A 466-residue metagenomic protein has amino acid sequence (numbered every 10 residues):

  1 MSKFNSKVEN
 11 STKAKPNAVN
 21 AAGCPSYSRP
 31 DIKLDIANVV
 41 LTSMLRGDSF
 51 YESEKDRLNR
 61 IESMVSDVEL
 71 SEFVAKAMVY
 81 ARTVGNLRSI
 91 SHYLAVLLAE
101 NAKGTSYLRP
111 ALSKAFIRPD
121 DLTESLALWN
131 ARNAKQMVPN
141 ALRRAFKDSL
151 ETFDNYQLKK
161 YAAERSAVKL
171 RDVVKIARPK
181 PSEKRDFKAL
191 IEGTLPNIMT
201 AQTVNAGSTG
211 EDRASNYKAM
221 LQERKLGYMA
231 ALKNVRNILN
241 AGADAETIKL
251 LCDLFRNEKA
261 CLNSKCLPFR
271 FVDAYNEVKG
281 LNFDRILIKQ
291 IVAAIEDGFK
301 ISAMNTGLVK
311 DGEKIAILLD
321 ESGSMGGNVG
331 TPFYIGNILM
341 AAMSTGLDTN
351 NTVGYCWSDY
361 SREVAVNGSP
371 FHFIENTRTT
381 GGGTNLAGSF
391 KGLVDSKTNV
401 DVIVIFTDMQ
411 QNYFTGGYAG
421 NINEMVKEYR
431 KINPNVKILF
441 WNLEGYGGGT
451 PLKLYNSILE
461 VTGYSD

Functional and structural regions predicted by a protein language model:
M1-G330, N350-D466: Long lumenal/extracellular ectodomains of secretory and single-pass membrane proteins
I335-N350: Metal-dependent nuclease catalytic cores in nucleic-acid-processing enzymes, especially RNase H-like/related
